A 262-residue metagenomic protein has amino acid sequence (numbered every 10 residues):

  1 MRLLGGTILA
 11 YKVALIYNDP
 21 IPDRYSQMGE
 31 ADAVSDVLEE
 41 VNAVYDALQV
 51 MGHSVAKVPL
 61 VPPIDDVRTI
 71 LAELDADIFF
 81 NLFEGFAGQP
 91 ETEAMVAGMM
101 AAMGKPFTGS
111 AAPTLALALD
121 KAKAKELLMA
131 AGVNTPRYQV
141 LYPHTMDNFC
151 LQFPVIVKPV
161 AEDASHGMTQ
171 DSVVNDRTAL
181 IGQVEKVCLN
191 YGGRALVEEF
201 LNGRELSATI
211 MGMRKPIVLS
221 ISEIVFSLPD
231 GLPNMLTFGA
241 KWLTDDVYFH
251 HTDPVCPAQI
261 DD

Functional and structural regions predicted by a protein language model:
M1-P106, P113, L117-L119, K123 (+1 more regions): ATP-binding N-terminal substructure of ATP-dependent carboxylate-amine bond-forming enzymes
L4, A10-Y17, A72-E73, L115-L196 (+2 more regions): Active-site nucleotide/adenylate-binding loops and adjacent lid/helix of ATP-dependent enzymes
P22-S26, D163-S165, D245-V247: Short acidic/His/Gly/Ser-rich catalytic and metal-binding motifs that mark active-site loops of diverse hydrolases
V55, P106-F107, T135, V155: Hydrophobic beta-strand scaffold residues
F79, F107, Y138, V157 (+2 more regions): Generic preference for hydrophobic
V96, M129-G132, A258-D262: ATP-dependent carboxylate activation and anion-phosphoryl transfer catalytic cores that bind Mg-ATP to form
T108-S110, A164-G167, F249-H251: Short small-residue beta-strand/loop micro-motif enriched in glycine and branched aliphatics
R177-I260: Phosphate-binding site of ATP-dependent enzymes
